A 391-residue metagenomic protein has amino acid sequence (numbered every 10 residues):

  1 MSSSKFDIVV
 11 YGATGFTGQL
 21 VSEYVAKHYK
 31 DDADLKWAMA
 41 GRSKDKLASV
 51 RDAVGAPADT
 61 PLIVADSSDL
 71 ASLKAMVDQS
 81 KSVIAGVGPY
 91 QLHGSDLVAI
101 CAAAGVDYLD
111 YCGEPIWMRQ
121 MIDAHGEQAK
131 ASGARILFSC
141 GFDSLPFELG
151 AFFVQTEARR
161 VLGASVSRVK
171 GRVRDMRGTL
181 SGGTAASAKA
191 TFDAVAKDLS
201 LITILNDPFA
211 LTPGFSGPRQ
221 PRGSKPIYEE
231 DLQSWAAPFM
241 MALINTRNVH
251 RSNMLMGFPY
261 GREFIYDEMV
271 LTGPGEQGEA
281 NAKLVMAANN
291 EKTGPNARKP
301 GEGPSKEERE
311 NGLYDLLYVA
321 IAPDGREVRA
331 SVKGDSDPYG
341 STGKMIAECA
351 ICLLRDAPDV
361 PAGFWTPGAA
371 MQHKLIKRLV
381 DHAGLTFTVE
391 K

Functional and structural regions predicted by a protein language model:
I8-K27: N-terminal Rossmann NAD(P)H-binding glycine-rich loop of SDR-like oxidoreductase domains
K30-K46: Conserved glycine-rich Rossmann-like NAD(P)H-binding loop of the short-chain dehydrogenase/reductase
V50-P57: Short, conserved SAM-binding/catalytic segment of Class I S-adenosyl-L-methionine-dependent methyltransferases
V64-S80, G86-P89: Conserved Rossmann-fold cofactor-binding substructure of NAD(P)-dependent oxidoreductases
P89, I100-M118: ADP-ribose/adenylate-binding Rossmann-like module
G94, C112-A134: Rossmann-fold NAD(P)-binding glycine/threonine-rich loop
A131, T156-K391: C-terminal catalytic/substrate-binding lobe primarily of soluble NAD(P)-dependent oxidoreductases
